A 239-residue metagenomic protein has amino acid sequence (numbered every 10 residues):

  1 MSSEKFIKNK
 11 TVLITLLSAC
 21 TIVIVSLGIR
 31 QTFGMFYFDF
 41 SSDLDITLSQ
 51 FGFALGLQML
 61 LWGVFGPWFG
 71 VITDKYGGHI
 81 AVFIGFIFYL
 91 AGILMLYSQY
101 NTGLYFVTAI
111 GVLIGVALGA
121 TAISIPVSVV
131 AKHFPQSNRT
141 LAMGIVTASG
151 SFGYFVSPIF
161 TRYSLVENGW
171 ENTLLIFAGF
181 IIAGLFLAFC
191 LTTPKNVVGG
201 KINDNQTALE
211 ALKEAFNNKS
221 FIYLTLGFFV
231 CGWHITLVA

Functional and structural regions predicted by a protein language model:
I14-L48, G66-F69, V238-A239: Extracytoplasmic
F33-Y37, K219-A239: Extracytoplasmic gate region of multi-pass secondary transporters
G56-V71: Central cavity-lining transmembrane alpha-helices of secondary-active solute carriers, predominantly the Major
I87-N101: C-terminal ends and interior cores of transmembrane alpha-helices in multi-pass membrane transporters/permeases
L104-T121, F229: Hydrophobic core of transmembrane alpha-helices in multi-pass small-molecule transporters, especially MFS/SLC-type
A120-F134: Intracellular juxtamembrane helix-capping segments at the cytosolic ends of symmetry-related transmembrane helices
V146-N196: Helix-loop-helix hairpin linking two adjacent transmembrane segments in secondary transporters
T192-A211: Flexible cytoplasmic inter-helical loops of multi-pass small-molecule transporters
